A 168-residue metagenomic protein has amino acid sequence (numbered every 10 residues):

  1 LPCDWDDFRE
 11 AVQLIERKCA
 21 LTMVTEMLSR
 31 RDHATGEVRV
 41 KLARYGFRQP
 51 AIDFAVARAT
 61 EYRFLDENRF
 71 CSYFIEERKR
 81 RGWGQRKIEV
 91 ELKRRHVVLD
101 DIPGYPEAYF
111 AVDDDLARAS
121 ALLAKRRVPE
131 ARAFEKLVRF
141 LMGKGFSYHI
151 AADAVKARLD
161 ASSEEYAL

Functional and structural regions predicted by a protein language model:
L1-L168: An alpha-helical, amphipathic repeat domain used for nucleic-acid recognition, typified by the mTERF helical solenoid
